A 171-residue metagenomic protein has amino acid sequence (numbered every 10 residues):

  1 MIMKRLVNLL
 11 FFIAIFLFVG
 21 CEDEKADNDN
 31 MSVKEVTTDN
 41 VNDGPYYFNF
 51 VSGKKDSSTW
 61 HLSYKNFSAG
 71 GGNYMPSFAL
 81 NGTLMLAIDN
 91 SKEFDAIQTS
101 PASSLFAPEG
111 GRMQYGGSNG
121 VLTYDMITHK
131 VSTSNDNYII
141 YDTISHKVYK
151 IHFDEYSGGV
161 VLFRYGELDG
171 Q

Functional and structural regions predicted by a protein language model:
M1-I2, Y149: Intrinsic low-complexity, intrinsically disordered segments enriched in polar/basic residues
M3-K4, S157: A generic structural motif
K4-F12: Sec-dependent signal peptide recognition, specifically the positively charged N-region followed immediately by
L17-G20: C-terminal motif of bacterial Sec signal peptides marking the signal peptidase cleavage site
E22-Q171: Surface-exposed, beta-sheet-biased, low-hydrophobicity segments with strongly acidic/polar composition
